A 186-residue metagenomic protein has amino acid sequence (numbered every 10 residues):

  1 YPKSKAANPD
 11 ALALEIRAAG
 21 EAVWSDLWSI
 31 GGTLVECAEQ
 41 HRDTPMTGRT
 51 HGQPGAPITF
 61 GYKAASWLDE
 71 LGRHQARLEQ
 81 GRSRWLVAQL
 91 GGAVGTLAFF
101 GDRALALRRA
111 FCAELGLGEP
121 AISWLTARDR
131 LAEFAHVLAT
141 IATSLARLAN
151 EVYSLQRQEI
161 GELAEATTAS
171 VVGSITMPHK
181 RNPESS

Functional and structural regions predicted by a protein language model:
Y1: N-terminal glycine-/lysine-enriched basic segments
A7-A56, L115-R130: Long, non-coiled-coil amphipathic alpha-helical linker/lever segments that couple catalytic cores to other domains
S25-W28, A56-S186: Internal glycine-rich alpha/beta core junctions
